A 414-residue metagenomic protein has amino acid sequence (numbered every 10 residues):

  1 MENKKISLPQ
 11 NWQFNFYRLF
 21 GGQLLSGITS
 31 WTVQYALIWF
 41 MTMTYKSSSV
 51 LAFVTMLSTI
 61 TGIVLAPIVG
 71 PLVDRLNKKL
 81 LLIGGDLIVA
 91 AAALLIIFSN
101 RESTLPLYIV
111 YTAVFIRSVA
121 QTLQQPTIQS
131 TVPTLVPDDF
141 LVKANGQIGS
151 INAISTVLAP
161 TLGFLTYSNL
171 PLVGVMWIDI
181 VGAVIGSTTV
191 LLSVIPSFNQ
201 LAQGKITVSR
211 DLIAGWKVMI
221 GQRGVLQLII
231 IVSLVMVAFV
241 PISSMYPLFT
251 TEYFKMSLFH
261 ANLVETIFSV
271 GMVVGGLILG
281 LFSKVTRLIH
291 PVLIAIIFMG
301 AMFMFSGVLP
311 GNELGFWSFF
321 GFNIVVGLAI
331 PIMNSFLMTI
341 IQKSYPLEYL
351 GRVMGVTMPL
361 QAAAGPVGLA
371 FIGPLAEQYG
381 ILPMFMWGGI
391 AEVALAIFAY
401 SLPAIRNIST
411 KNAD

Functional and structural regions predicted by a protein language model:
N3-T61, Q222-F268: Helix-loop boundary and gating motifs at the non-cytosolic
S7-Q13, I28, E102-T104, G204 (+2 more regions): Helix-boundary and loop/linker segments of multi-pass membrane transporters
Y17-Q34, L57-P71, N77-A92, I109-S168 (+8 more regions): Substrate-agnostic recognition of the 12-TM MFS/MFS-like secondary transporter fold
I38, A93-N100, G163, Y167 (+9 more regions): Structural signal for membrane-spanning alpha-helices in multi-pass inner-membrane proteins, emphasizing helix cores
I38-T44, I97, R101, L158-I178 (+2 more regions): Transmembrane alpha-helix termini and helix-breaking/packing motifs in multi-pass membrane transporters
K46, R101-L105, S168, L191-N199 (+3 more regions): Transmembrane helix-loop junctions in multipass membrane proteins, especially transporters and channels
V54, V64, R75, L81 (+6 more regions): C-terminal transmembrane bundle of multi-pass solute transporters/carriers
S103, T134, M176-I206, Y400-A413: Helix-loop junctions on the cytosolic side of multi-pass membrane transporters, especially the intracellular loop
